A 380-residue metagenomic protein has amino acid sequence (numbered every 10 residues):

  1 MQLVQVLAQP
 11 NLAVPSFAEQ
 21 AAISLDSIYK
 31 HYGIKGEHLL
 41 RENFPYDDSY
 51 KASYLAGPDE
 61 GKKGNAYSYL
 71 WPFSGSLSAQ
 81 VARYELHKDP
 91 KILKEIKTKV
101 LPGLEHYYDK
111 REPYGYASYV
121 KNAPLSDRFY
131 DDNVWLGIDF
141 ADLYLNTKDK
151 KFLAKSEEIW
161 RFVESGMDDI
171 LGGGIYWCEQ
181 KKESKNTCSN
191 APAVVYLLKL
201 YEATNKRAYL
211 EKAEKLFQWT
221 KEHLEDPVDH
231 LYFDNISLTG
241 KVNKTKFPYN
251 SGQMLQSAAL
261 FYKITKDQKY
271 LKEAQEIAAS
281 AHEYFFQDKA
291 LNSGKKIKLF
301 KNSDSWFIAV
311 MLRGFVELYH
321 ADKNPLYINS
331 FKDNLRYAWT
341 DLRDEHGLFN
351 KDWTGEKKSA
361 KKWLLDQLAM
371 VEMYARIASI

Functional and structural regions predicted by a protein language model:
M1-A13: Bacterial Sec-dependent N-terminal signal peptides
L12-A79, R83-D131, K185, K269 (+2 more regions): CBM-like carbohydrate-recognition segments
Q80-R83, F140-L143, L197-L200, A258-F261 (+2 more regions): The core hydrophobic/aromatic register in alpha-helical repeat solenoids, strongest for pentatricopeptide repeats
E85, E105, L145, E164-S165 (+5 more regions): Amphipathic alpha-helical segments of tetratricopeptide repeats
P90-L200, R207-E211: Extended ligand-binding groove/face enriched in aromatic
T187-A193, L197-Y201, Y209-F261: Active-site cradle of extracellular carbohydrate-active enzymes
N250-T265, Y270-F286: Oxyanion-binding "anion nests"
